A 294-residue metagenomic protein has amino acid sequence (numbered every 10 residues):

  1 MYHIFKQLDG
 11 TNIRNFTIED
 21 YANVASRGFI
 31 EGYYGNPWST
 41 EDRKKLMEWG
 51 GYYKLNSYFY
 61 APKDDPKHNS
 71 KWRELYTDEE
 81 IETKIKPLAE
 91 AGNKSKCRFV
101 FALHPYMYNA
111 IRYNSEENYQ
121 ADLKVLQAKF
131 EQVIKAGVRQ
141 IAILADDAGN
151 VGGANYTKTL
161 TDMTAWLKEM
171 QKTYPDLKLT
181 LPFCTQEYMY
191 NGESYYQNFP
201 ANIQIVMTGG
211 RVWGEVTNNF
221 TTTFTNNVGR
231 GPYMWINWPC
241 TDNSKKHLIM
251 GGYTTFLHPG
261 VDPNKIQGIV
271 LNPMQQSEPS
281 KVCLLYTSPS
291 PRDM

Functional and structural regions predicted by a protein language model:
M1-D122, L126-K129, K135-R139: Feature activates predominantly on carbohydrate-active enzymes
K6, G32-Y33, D78, A148-L285: Catalytic-core regions of glycoside hydrolase
G51, L88-K94, V133-K135, Y196-N198 (+2 more regions): Acidic (Asp/Glu)-rich catalytic clusters
Y108, Y190, M294: Flexible, glycine-rich phosphate/dinucleotide-binding loops and adjacent beta-alpha linkers at cofactor/substrate
K129-G153, P182-F183: Active-site groove signature of glycoside hydrolases
Y286-M294: Single conserved hydrophobic/aromatic residue that forms the stacking wall/gate of nucleotide- or nucleobase-binding
